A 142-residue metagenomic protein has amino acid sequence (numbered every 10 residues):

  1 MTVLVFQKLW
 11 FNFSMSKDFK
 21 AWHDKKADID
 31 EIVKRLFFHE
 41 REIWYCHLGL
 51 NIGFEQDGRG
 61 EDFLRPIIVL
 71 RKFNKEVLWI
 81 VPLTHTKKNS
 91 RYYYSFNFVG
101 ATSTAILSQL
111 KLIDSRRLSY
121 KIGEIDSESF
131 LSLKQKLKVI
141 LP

Functional and structural regions predicted by a protein language model:
M1-H23, E61, F96-P142: C-terminal terminal-subdomain/extension
I32-F37: Short, surface-exposed secondary-structure edge patches
E40-R41: Loop/turn positions that initiate beta-strands
L48, P82-L83, Q109: Residue-level recognition of conserved beta-strand positions in structured domain cores
G49-F54: Short, charged beta-turn/beta-strand-edge "cap" motif at the junction between a beta-strand and an adjacent loop
Q56-G100: Compact nucleic-acid interaction/catalytic patches
